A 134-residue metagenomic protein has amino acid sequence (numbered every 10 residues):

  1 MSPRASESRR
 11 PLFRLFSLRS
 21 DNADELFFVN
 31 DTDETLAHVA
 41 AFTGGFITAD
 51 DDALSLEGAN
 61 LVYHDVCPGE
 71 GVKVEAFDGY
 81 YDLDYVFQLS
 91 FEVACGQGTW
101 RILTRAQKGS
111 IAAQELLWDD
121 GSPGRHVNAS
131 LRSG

Functional and structural regions predicted by a protein language model:
S2-A23: Beta-sheet-dominated interaction scaffolds and their linkers
S2-S8, G98-G134: Acidic, serine/threonine- and proline-rich intrinsically disordered appendage/tail regions
A23, L36-H38, V86: Exposed beta-strand and adjacent loop surfaces of beta-rich binding modules that mediate intermolecular recognition
D24-N30: Short, well-ordered beta-strand segments enriched in hydrophobic/aromatic residues
D33-A53: Short acidic, flexible loop segments centered on an aromatic residue
T43, D78, T104-A106: A short beta-strand motif that forms part of the nucleic acid-binding face of small beta-barrel RNA-binding folds
T48-D84, Q88, Q97: Intrinsically disordered, low-complexity Pro/Gly/Ser/Thr-rich segments with frequent PxxP/GP/PP motifs and embedded
E92-A94: Beta-strand-rich extracellular modules
